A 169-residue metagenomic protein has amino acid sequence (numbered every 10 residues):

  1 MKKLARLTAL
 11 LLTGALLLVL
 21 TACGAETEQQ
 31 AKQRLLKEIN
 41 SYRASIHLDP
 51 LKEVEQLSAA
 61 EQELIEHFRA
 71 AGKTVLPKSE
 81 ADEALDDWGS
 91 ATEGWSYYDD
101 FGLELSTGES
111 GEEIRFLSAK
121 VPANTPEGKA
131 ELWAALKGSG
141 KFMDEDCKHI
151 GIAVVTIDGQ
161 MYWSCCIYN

Functional and structural regions predicted by a protein language model:
M1-L11: Bacterial N-terminal signal peptides that target proteins for export
R6, A70-V75, E131-W133: Charged, low-complexity, helix/coiled-coil-prone segments
V19-A22: C-terminal motif of bacterial Sec signal peptides marking the signal peptidase cleavage site
E26-F101, I150: Short, well-ordered surface patches within globular domains
D82-N169: A well-ordered secondary-structure block
